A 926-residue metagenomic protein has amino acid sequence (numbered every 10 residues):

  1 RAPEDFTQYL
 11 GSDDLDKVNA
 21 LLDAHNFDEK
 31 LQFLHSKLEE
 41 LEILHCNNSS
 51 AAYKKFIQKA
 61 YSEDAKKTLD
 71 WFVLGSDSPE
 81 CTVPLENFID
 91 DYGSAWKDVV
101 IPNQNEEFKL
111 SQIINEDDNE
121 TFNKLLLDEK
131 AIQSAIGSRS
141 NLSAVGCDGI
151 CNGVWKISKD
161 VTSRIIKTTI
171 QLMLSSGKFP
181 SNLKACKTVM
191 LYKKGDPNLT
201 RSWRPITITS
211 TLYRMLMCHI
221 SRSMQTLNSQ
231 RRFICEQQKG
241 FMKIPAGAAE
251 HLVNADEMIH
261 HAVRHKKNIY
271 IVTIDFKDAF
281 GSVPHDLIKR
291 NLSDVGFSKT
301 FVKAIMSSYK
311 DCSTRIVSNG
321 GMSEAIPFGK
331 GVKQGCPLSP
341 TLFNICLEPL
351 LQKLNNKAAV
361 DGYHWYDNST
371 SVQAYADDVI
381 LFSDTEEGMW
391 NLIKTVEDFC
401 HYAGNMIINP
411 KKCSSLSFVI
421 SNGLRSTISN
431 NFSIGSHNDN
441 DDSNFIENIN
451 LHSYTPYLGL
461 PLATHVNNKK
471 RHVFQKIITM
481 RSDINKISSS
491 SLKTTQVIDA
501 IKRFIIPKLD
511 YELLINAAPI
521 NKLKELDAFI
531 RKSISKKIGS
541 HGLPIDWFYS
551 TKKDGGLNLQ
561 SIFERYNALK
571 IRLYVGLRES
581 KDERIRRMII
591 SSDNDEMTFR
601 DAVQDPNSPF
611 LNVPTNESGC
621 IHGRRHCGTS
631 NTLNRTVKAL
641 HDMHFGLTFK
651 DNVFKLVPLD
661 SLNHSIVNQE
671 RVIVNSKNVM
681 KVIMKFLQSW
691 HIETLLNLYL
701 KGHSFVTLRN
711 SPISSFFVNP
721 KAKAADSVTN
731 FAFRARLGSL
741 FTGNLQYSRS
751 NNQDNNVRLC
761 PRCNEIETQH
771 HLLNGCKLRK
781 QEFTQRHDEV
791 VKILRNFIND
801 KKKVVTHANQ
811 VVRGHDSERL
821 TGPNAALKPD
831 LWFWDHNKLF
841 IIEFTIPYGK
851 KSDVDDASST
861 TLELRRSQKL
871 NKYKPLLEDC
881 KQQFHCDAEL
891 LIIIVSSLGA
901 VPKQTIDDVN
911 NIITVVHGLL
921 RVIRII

Functional and structural regions predicted by a protein language model:
A2-R201, M215, N268, D384 (+2 more regions): Surface-exposed loop/turn segments and immediately adjacent short secondary-structure elements within folded domains
K30, L34, E42, L526 (+3 more regions): Extended C-terminal regions of large enzymes
D118-P349, K353, A735-R736, R762-E782: Conserved pre-catalytic core of RNA-dependent polymerases
G146, A185-T188, R204, Q237-M242 (+11 more regions): Catalytic palm active-site di-aspartate
G320, I407-S453, K469: Short, conserved micro-motifs composed of acidic
N438-A518, I571-R584: Basic, alpha-helical interaction scaffolds
L696, H815-P829, D835-N837, P847-I926: Non-catalytic C-terminal interaction segments of nucleic acid-processing enzymes
R749-D754, F797-Y848: Active-site metal-binding core of divalent-cation-utilizing nuclease and nuclease-like domains
